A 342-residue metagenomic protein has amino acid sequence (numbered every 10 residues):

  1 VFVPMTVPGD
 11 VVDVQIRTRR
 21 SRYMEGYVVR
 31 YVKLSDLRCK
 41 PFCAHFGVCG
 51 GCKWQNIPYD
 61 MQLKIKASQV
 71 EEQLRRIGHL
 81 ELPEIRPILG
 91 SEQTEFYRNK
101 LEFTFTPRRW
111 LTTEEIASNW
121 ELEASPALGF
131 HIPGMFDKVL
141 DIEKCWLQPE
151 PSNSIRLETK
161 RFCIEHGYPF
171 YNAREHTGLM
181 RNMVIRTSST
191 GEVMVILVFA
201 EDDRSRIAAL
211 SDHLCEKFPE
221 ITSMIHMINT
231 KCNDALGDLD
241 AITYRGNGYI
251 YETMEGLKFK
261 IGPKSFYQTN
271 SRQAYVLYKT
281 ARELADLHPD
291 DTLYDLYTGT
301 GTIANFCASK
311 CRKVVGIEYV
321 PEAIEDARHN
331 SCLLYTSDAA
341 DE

Functional and structural regions predicted by a protein language model:
V1-I242, D286-P289: SAM-dependent transferase fold signal centered on methyltransferase-like domains, encompassing both Class I
D202-S337, E342: Rossmann-like S-adenosyl-L-methionine
